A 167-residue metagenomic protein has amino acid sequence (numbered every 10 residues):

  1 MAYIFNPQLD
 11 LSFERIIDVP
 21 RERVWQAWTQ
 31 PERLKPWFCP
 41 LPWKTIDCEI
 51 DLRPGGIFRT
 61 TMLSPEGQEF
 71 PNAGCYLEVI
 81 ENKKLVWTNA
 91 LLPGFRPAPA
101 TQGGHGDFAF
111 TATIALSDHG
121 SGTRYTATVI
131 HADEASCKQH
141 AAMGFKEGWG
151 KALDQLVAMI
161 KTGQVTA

Functional and structural regions predicted by a protein language model:
M1-K44: Hydrophobic ligand-binding cavity/cleft-lining segments
F5-P7, L52, E66-F70, G103-F108 (+1 more regions): A generic structural micro-feature
S12-F13, E32-P71, C75: Short beta-edge strand/loop motif at the mouth of beta-sheet-based domains
F13, F58-T60, L85-T88, Y125-A127: Short hydrophobic/aromatic-rich beta-strand segments that constitute the beta-sheet cores of beta-sandwich/beta-barrel
R21-E22, R53, L77-L85, A115-R124: A short, structured loop/turn motif at beta-sheet edges
D47, M159-A167: Short, highly charged C-terminal tails/helix-capping segments
F58-P65, T88-A90, A100-T101: Short beta-strand segments that buttress and anchor functional surface loops
V86, P97-E147: Beta-strand/loop substructures that line and gate deep hydrophobic ligand-binding cavities in soluble
